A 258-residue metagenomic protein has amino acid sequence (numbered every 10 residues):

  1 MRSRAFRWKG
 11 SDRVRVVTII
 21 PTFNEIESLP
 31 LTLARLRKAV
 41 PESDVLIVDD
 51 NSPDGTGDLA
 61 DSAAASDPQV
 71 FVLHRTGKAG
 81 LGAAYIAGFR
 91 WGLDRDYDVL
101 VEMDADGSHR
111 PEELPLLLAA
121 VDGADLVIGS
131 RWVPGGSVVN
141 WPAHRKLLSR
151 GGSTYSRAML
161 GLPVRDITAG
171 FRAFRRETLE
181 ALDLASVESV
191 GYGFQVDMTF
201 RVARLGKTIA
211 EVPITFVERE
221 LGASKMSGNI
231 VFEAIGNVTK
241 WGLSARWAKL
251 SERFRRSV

Functional and structural regions predicted by a protein language model:
M1-R35: N-proximal low-complexity "stem/linker" segments adjacent to membrane-targeting elements
R2-V14, M159-L162, L184-V258: Hydrophobic helical membrane-anchoring modules
E27-L31, D54-A63: Acidic helix N-cap motif at the loop->helix transition within catalytic regions of sugar-transfer enzymes
L29, L36, G88, D106 (+4 more regions): Residue-level signature of catalytic and energy-coupling elements of molecular machines, predominantly ATP/GTP-dependent
A34-S43: Short, acidic, metal-binding catalytic loop of nucleotide-sugar glycosyltransferases
E42-S52, L73-H74, M103: Short beta-strand/loop segment that forms part of the nucleotide-sugar
D49-D58, G107: A conserved acidic beta->alpha catalytic loop
F71-D94, V99, P111-Y192, R219-G236 (+1 more regions): Acceptor/aglycone-binding surface of glycosyltransferases and processive sugar-polymer synthases
